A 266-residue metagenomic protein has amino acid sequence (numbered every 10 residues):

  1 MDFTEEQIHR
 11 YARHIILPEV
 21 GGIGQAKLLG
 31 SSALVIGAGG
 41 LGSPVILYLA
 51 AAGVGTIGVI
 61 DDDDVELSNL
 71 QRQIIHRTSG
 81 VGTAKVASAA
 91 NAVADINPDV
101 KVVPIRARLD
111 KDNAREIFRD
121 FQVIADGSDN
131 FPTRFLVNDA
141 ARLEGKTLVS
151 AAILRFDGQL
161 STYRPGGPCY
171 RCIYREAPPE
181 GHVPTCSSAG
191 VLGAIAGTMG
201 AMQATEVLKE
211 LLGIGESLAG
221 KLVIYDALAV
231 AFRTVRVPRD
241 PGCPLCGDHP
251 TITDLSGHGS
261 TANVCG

Functional and structural regions predicted by a protein language model:
M1-G266: Adenine nucleotide-associated cytosolic modules
